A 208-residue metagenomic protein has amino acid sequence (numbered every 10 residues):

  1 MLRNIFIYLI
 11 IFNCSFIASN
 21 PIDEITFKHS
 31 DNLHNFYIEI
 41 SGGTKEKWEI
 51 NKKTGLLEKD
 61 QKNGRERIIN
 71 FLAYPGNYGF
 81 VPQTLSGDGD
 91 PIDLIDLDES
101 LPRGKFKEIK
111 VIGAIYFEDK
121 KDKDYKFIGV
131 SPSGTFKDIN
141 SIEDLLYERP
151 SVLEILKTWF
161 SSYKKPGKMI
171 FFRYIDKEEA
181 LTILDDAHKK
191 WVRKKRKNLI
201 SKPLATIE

Functional and structural regions predicted by a protein language model:
L2-N13: Sec-dependent N-terminal signal peptides
F16-E208: Hydrophobic N-terminal alpha-helices or hydrophobic patches in metabolic proteins across all domains of life
